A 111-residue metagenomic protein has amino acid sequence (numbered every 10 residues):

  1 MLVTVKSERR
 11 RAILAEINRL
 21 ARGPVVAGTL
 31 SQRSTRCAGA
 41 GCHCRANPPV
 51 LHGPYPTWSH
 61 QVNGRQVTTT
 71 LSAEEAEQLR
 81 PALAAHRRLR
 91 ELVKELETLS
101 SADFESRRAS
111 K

Functional and structural regions predicted by a protein language model:
M1-K111: A positively charged, amphipathic N-terminal helix/segment that binds anionic biomolecules
